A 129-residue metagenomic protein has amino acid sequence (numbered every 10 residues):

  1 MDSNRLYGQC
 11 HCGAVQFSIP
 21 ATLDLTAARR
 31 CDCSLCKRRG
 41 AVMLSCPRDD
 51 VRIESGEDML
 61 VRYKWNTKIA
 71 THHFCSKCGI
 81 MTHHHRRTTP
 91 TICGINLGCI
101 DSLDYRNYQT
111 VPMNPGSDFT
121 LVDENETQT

Functional and structural regions predicted by a protein language model:
M1-Q9, A14-T129: A short Gly-Trp-Pro
